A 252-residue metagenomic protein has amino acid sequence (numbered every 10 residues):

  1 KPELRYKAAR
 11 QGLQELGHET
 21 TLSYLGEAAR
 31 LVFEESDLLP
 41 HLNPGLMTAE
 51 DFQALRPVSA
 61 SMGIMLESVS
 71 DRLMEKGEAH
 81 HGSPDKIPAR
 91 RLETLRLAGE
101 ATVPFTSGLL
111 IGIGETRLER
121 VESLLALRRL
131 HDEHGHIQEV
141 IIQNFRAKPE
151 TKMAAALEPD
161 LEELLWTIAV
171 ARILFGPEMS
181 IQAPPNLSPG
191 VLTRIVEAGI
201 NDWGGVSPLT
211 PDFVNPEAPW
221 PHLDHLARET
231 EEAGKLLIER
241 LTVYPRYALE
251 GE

Functional and structural regions predicted by a protein language model:
K1-D132: Conserved Radical SAM active-site core
Q11, L31-S36, V121-E252: Auxiliary Fe-S-binding modules of radical SAM enzymes
